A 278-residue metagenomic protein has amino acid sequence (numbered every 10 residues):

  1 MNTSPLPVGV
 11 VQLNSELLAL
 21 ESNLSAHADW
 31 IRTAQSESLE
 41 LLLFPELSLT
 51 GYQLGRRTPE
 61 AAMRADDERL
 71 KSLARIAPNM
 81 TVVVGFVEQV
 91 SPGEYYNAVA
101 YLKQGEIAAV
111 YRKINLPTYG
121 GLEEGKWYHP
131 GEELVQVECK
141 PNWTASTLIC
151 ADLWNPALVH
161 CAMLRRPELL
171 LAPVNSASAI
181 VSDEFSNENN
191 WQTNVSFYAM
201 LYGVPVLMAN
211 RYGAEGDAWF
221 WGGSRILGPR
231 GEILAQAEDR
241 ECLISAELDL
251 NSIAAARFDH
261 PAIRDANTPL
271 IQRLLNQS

Functional and structural regions predicted by a protein language model:
M1-L41: N-terminal glycine-/serine-/threonine-rich phosphate-binding loop
T3, V10, S25, Q35 (+9 more regions): RNA-binding accessory domains that recognize and position tRNA/RNA substrates
L20, D29-V110, S176-F197, L201-V204: Cys-nucleophile CN-hydrolase/nitrilase-fold catalytic domain and related Cys-dependent amidase chemistry that acts on
A65-E68, V90-V174, A179, D183-T193 (+1 more regions): Active-site catalytic loop in hydrolytic enzyme cores
A65-V83, W154-I244: CN hydrolase (nitrilase-like) catalytic-core segments centered on the catalytic cysteine and neighboring Lys/Glu
V82-F86, K113-L122, V206-N210: Short Pro/Gly-enriched beta-strand edge/turn motifs at strand-loop
V84-F86, N97-Y101, V135-V137, S224-I226 (+1 more regions): Short beta-strand scaffold segments in enzyme catalytic cores
I253-S278: A conserved C-terminal secondary-structure "cap"
